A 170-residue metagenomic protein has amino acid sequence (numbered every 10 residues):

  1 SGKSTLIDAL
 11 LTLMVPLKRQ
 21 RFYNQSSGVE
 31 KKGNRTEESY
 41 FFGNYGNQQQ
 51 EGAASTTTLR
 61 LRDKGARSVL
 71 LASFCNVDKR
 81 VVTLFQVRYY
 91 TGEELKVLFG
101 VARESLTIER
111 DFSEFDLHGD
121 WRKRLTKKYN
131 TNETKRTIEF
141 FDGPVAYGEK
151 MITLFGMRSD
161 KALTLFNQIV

Functional and structural regions predicted by a protein language model:
S1-K127, T131-R136: Extreme N-terminal "head/tail" segments of very large remodeling/mechanoenzyme assemblies
L125-V170: Extended, Lys/Glu-rich alpha-helical coiled-coil stalks
